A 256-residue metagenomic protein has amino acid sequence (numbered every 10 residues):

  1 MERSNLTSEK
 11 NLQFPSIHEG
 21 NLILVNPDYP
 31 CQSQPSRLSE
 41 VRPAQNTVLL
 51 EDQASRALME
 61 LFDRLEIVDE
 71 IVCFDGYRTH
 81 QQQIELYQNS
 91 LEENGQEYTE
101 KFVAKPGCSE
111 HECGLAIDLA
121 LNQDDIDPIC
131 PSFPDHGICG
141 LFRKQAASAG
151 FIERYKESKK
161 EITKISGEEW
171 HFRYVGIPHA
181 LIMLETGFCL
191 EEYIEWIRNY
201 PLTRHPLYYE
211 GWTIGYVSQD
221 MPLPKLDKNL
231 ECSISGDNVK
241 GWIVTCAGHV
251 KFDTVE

Functional and structural regions predicted by a protein language model:
M1-E256: Extracytoplasmic cell-surface/polysaccharide-interacting catalytic and binding patches
